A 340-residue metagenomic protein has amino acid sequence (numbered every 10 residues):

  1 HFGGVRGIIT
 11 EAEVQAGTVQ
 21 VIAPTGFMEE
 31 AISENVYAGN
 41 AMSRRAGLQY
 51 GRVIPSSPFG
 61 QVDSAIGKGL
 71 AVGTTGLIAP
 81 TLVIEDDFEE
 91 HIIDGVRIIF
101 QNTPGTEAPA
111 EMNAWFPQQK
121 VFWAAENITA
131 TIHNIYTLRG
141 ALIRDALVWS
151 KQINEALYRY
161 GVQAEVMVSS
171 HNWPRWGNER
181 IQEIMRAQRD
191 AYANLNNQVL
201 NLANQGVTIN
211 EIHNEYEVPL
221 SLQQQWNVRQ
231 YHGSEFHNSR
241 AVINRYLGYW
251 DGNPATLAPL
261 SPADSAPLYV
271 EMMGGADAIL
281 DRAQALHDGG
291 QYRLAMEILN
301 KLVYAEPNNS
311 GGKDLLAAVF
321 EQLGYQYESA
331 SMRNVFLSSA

Functional and structural regions predicted by a protein language model:
H1-P80, E85-D86: Active-site HxH/HxHxD metal-binding segment of metal-dependent hydrolases
V14, L70-H133, R139-L147: Catalytic core of the metallo-beta-lactamase
V121, T131, L147-E211, E215-W250 (+1 more regions): Divalent-metal (often Zn2+) His-rich catalytic cores of metallo-beta-lactamase-fold enzymes
A266-K301: Alpha-helical segment of the N-proximal tetratricopeptide repeat
A317-A340: TPR/TPR-like (Sel1-like) alpha-helical repeat modules
